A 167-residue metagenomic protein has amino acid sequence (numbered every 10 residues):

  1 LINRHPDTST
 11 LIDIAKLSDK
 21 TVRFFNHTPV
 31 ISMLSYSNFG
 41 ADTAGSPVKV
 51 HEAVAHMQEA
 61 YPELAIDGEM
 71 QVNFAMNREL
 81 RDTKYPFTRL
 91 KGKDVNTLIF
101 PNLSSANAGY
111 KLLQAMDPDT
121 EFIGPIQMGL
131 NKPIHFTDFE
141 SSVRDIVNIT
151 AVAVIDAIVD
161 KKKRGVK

Functional and structural regions predicted by a protein language model:
L1-G68, N73: Glycine-rich phosphate/diphosphate-binding loop of Rossmann-like nucleotide-binding domains
L1-T8, H56-V166: Glycine-rich phosphate/nucleotide-binding loop
